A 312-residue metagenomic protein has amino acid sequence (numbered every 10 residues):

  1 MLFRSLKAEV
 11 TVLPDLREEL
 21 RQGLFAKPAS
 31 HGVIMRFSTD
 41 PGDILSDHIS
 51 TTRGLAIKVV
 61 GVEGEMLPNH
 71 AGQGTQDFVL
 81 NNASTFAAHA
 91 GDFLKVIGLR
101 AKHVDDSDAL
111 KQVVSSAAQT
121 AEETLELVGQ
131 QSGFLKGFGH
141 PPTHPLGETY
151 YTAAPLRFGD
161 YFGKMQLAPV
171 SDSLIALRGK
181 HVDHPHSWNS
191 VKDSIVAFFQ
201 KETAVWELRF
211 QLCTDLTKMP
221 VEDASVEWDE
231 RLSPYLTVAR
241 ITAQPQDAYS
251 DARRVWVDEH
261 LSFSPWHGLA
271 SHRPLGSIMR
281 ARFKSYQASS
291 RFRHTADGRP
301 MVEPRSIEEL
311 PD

Functional and structural regions predicted by a protein language model:
M1-D312: Active-site-adjacent core segments of small-molecule enzymes
